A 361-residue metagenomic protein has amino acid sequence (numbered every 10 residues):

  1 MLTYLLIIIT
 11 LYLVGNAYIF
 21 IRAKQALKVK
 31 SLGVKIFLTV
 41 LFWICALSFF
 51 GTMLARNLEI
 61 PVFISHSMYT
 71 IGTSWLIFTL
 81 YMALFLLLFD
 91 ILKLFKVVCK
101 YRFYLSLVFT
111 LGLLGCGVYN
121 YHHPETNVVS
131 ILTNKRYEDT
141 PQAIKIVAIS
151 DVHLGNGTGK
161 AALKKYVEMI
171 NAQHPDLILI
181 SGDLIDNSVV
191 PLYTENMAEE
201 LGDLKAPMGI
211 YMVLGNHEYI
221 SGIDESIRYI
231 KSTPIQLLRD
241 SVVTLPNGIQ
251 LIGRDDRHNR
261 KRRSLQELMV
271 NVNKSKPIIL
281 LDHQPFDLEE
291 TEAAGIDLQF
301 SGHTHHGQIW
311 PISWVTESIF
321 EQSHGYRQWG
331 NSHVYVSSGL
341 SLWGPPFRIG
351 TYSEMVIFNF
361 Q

Functional and structural regions predicted by a protein language model:
M1-P124: Non-catalytic terminal accessory segments
L111-Y137, N156-A161: Hydrophobic alpha-helical transmembrane segments in integral membrane proteins
R136-Q361: Soluble catalytic domains of enzymes that build or remodel membrane lipids, polysaccharides, and related
